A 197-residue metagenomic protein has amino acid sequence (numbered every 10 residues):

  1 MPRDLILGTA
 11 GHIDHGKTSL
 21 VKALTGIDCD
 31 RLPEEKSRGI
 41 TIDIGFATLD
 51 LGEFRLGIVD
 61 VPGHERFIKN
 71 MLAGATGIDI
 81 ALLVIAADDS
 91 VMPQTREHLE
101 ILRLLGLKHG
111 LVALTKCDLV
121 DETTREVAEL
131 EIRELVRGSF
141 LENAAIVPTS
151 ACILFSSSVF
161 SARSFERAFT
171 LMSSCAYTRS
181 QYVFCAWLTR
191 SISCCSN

Functional and structural regions predicted by a protein language model:
M1-I58: Conserved G1/Walker A P-loop phosphate-binding module
I6, M92, V112, I146 (+3 more regions): Low-complexity intrinsically disordered segments
L7-G11, H15-L24, R66-L72, S90-P93 (+1 more regions): P-loop/Walker A NTP-binding module and the surrounding RecA-like catalytic core of P-loop NTPases
D14, L20, G39, D60 (+6 more regions): Residue-level signature of catalytic and energy-coupling elements of molecular machines, predominantly ATP/GTP-dependent
A23, I27, H64, G74 (+6 more regions): Conserved, well-folded catalytic cores of nucleic-acid-processing and energy-transducing macromolecular machines
F54, P62-R66, T76-E97, L107-E126: Conserved Switch II/interswitch segment of TRAFAC-class P-loop GTPases
L119-L154, R163: Canonical P-loop GTPase G-domain recognition
C152-N197: Low-acidity, Ser/Thr- and Arg-rich intrinsically disordered low-complexity segments
